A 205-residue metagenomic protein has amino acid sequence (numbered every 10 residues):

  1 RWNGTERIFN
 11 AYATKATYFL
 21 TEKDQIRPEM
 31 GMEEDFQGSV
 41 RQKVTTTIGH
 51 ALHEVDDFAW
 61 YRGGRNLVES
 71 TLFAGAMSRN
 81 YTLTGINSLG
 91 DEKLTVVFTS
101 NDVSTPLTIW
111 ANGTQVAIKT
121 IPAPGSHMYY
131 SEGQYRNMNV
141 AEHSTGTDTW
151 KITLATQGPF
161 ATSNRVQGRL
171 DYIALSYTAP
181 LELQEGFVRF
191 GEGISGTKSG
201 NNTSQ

Functional and structural regions predicted by a protein language model:
R1-Q205: Structured catalytic cores of large enzymes
